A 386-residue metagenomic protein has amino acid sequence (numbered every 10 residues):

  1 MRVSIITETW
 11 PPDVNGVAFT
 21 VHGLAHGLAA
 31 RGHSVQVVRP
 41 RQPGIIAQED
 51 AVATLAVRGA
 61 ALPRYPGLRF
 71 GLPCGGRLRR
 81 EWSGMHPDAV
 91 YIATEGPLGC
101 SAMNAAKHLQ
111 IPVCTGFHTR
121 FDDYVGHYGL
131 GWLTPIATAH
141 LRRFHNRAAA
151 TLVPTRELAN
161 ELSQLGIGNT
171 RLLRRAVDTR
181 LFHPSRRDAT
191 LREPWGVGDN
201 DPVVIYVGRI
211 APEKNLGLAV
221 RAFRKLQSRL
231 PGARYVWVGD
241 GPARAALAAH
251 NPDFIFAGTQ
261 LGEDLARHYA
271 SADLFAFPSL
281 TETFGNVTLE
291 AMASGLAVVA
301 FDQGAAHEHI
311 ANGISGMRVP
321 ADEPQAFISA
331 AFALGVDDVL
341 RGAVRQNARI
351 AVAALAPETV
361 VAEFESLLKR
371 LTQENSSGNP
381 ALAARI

Functional and structural regions predicted by a protein language model:
R41, E157, A176: Carbohydrate-associated surface elements
W82, H145, T259-Q260, R267-A272 (+1 more regions): Short alpha-helical donor nucleotide-sugar binding micro-motif in glycosyltransferases
V197-R224: Conserved donor-binding/catalytic core segment of Leloir-type glycosyltransferases
R244-D264: Nucleotide-activated donor-binding/catalytic signature segment of Leloir-type glycosyltransferases, i.e., the conserved
L280: Aromatic "clamp/platform" in nucleotide-sugar-dependent glycosyltransferases that forms part of the donor/acceptor
A297-A300, I310: Short hydrophobic beta-strand element within catalytic cores of glycosyltransferases and related nucleotide-activated
N312-G313, M317-P324, A333-D338, A353: Conserved acidic donor-binding segment of nucleotide-sugar-dependent glycosyltransferases
A326, L340-A354: A short, well-ordered alpha-helix in the C-terminal region of glycosyltransferases
